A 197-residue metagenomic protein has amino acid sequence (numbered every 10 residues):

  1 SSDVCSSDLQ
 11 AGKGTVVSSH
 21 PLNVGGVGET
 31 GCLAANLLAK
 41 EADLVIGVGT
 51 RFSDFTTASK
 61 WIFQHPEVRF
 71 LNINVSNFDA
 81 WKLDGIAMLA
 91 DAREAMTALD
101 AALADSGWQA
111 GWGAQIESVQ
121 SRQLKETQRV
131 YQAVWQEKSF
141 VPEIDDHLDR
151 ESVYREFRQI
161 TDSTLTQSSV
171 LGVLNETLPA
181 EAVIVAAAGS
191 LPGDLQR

Functional and structural regions predicted by a protein language model:
S1-S6: Short, small-residue-biased leader/transition segments that mark boundaries at the very start of proteins
S7-A11, L71-N74: Short internal beta-strands
S7-Q10, G47-V48, M88, I184-A188: General beta-strand structural signal in soluble alpha/beta enzymes
Q10-V24, L89: Short connector loops at secondary-structure junctions
K13-S18, S53-D54, N77-W81, M96 (+1 more regions): Short gly/pro/ser/thr-enriched loop/turn and capping motifs at secondary-structure boundaries
G28-W81, I86: Phosphate/diphosphate-binding loops
L71-V185: Phosphate/pyrophosphate-binding active-site segments
V183-R197: Acidic-glycine-rich active-site phosphate/pyrophosphate-binding loop
